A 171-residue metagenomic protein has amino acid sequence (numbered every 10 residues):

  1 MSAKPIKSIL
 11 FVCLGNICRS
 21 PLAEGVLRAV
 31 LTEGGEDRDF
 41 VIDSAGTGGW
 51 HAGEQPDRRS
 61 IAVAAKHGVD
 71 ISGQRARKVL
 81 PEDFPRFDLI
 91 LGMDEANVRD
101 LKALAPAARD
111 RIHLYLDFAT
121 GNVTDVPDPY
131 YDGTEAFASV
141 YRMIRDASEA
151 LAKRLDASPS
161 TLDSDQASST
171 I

Functional and structural regions predicted by a protein language model:
S2-R86, K153-D163, I171: Conserved active-site segments centered on acidic
C13, A64, L91-G92, I144: Hydrophobic structural packing positions in well-ordered secondary structure
S20, D94-E95: Helix N-cap/beta->alpha junction signal
L89, E95-I171: Phosphate-binding/catalytic loops
